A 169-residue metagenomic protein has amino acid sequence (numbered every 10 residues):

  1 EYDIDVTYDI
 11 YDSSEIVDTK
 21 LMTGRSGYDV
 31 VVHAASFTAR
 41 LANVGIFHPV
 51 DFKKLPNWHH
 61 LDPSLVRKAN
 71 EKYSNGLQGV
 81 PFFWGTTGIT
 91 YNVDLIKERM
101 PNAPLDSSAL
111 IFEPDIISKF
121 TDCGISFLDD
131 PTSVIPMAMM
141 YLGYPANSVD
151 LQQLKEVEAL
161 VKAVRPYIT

Functional and structural regions predicted by a protein language model:
E1-L41: Early extracytoplasmic/lumenal segment of secretory-pathway proteins
T7-D9, S126, T169: General small-molecule cofactor/ligand-binding pocket signal
A35-Y167: Extracytoplasmic ligand-binding site segments that recognize negatively charged/polar headgroups
